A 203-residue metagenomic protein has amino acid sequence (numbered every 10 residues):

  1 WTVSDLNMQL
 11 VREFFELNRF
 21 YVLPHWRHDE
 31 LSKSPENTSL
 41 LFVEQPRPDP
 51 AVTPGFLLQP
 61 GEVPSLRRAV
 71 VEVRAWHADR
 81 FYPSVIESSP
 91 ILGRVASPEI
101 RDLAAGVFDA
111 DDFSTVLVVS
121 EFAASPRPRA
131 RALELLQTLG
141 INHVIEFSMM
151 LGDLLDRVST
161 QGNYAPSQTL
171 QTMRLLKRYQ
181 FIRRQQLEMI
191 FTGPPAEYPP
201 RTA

Functional and structural regions predicted by a protein language model:
W1-N37, V43-A203: Intrinsically disordered, low-complexity Ser/Thr/Pro/Gly-rich regulatory segments
